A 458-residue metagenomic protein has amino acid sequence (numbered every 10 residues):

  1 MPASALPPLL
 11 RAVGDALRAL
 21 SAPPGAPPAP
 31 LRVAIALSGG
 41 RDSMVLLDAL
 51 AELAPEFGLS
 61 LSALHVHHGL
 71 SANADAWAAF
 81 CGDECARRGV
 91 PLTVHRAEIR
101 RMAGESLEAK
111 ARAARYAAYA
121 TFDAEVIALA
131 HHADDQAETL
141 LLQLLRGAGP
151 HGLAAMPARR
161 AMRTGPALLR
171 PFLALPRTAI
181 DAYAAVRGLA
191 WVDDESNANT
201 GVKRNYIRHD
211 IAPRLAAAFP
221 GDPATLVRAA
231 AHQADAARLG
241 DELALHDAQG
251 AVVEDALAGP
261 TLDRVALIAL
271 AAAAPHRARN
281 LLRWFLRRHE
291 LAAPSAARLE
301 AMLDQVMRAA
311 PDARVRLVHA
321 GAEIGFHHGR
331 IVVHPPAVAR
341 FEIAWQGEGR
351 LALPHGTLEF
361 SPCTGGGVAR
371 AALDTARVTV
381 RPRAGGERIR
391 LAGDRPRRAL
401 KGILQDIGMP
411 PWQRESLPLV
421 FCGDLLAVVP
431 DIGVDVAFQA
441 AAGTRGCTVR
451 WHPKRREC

Functional and structural regions predicted by a protein language model:
M1-A218, E242: Core alpha/beta nucleotide-donor-binding catalytic domains of modification enzymes
P2-R41, S60-S62, V66-H68, A97-R101 (+3 more regions): AMP-forming adenylation/ATP pyrophosphatase catalytic core
D75, E105, G201, N205 (+5 more regions): Non-catalytic, surface-exposed connector residues within folded enzymatic/regulatory domains
A212, A216, P220-P223, V227-A230 (+1 more regions): Short amphipathic alpha-helical segments with heptad-repeat character
